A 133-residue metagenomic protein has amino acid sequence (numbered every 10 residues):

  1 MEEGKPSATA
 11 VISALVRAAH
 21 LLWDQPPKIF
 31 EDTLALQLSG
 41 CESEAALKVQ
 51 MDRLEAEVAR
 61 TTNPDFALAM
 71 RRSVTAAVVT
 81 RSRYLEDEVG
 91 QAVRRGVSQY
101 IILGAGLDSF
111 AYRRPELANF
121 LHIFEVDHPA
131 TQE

Functional and structural regions predicted by a protein language model:
M1-I101, L107-E133: Rossmann-like AdoMet
